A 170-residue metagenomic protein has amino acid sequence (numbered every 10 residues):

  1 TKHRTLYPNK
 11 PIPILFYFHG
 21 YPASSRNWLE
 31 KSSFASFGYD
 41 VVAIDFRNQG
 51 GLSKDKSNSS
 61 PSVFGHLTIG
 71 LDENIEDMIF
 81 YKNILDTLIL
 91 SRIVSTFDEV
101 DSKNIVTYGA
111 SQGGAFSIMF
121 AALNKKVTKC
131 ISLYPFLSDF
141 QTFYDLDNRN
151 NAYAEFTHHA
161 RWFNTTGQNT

Functional and structural regions predicted by a protein language model:
T1-K10: N-terminal cap/lid segment of alpha/beta-hydrolase-fold proteins
P11-G20: Short beta-strand element of the alpha/beta-hydrolase
I12-P13, G38-Y39, K126-K129: Loop/turn elements at helix/coil->beta-strand transitions in domains of secreted/extracellular proteins
R26, S32-S33, D40-L85, T142-D145 (+1 more regions): Cap/lid segment of the alpha/beta-hydrolase catalytic domain
F34, V94, F120-A121: Aromatic pocket-lining residues of Rossmann-like dinucleotide-binding sites
L67-S111: Gly/Ser-rich "nucleophile elbow"/oxyanion-hole loop immediately N-terminal to the catalytic nucleophile in hydrolases
G114-N169: Hydrolase active-site cap/lid region
